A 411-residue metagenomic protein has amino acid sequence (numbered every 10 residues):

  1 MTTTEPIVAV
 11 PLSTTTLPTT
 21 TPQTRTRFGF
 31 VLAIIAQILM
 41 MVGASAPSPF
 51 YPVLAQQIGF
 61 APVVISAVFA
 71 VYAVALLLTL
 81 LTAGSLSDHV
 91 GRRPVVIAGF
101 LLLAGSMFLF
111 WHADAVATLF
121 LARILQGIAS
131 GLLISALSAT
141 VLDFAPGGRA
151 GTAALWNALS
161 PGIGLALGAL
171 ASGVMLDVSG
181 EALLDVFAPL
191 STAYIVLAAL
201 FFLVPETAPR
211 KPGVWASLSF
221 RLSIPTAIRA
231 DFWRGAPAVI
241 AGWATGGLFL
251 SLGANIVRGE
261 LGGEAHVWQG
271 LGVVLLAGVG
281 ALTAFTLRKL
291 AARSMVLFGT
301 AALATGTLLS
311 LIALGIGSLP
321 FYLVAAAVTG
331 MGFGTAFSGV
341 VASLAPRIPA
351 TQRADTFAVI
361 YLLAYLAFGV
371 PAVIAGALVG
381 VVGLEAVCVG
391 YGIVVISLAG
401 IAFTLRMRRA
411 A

Functional and structural regions predicted by a protein language model:
G59, G91, H112-A117, A313-G317: Helix-breaking motifs and short loop linkers at transmembrane-helix boundaries and internal kinks in secondary membrane
L77-V116: Conserved MFS/SLC helix-loop-helix module at the cytosolic interface between two early adjacent transmembrane helices
P94-F108, M295-S310, V389: Structural signature of the two symmetry-related core transmembrane helices
A122-P161: Cytoplasmic helix-loop-helix junction between adjacent transmembrane helices in 12-TM secondary transporters
G147-G148, T152-F202: Helix-loop-helix hairpin linking two adjacent transmembrane segments in secondary transporters
W268-A292, A302, G306: Transmembrane alpha-helices of Major Facilitator/SLC transporters
M295-V340: C-terminal transmembrane helical hairpin of 12-TM major facilitator-type secondary transporters
F333, V341-G392, A402: A late C-terminal transmembrane helix in Major Facilitator Superfamily
